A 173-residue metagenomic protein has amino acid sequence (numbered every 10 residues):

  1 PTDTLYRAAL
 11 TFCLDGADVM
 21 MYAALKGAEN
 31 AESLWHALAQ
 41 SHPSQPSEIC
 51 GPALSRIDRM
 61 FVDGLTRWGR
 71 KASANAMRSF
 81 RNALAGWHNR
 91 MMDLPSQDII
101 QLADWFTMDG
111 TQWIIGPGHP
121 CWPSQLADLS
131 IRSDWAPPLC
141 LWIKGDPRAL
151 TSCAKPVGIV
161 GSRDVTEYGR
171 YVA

Functional and structural regions predicted by a protein language model:
P1-Y171: Short, positively charged patches
